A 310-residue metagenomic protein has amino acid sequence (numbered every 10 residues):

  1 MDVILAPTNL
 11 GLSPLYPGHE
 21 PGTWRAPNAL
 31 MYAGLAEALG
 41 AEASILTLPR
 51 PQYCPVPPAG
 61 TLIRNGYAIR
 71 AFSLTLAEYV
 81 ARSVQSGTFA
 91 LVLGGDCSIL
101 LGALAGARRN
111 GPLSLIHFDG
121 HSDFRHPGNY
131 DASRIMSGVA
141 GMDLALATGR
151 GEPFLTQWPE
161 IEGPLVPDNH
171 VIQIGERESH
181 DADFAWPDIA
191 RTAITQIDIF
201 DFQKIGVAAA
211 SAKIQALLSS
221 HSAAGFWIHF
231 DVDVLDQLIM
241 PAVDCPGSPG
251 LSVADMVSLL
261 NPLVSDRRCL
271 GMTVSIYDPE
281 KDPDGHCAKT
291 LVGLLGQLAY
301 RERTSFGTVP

Functional and structural regions predicted by a protein language model:
D2-P310: Conserved alpha-helical scaffold segments that buttress catalytic/binding sites
